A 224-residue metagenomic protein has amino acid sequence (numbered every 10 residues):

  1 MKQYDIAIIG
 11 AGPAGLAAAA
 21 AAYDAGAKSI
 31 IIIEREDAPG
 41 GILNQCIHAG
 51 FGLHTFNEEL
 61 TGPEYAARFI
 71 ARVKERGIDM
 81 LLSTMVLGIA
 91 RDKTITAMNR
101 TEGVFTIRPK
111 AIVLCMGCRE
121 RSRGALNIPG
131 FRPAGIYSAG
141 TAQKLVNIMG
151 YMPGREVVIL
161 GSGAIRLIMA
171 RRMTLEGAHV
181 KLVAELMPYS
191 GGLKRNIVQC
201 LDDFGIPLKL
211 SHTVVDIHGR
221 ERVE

Functional and structural regions predicted by a protein language model:
M1-I9, A67-E156: FAD-binding core/adjacent interface of flavoenzyme oxidoreductases
Y4-R68, R72, P153-N196, P207: Beta1-alpha1 glycine-rich phosphate/pyrophosphate-binding loop at the start of Rossmann-like nucleotide-binding domains
A11-P13, E34-E36, C46-I47, S83-M85 (+11 more regions): Fold-independent oxyanion-binding glycine-rich loops and adjacent beta-strand/coil segments at enzyme active sites
A21-A22, M98-V104, N147-M149, M169-R172 (+1 more regions): A generic local secondary-structure boundary/capping motif
G40, G50-L53, N57, R123-A125 (+4 more regions): Generic secondary-structure boundary/loop-capping signal
G41-L43, R91, R123-G124, N147 (+3 more regions): Generic domain-boundary/flexible-linker signal
L60-E64, Q143-I148, P188-G191, H212-D216: Short C-terminal domain-edge/linker segments immediately following a structured domain
V73-N99, T174-E224: A Rossmann-like FAD-binding core segment of flavoenzymes
